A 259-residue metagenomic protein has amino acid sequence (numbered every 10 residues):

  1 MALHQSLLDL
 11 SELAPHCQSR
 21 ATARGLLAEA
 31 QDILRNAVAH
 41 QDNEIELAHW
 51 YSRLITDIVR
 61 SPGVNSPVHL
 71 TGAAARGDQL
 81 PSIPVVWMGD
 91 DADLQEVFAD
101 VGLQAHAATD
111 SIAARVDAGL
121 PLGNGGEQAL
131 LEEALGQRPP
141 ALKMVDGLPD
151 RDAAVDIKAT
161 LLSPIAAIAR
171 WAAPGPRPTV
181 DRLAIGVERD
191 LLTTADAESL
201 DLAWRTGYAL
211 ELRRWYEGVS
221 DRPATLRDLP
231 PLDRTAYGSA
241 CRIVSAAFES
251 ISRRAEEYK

Functional and structural regions predicted by a protein language model:
M1-S66: N-terminal regions immediately upstream of nucleotidyltransferase
S6-C17, A23, L27-A30, L34 (+6 more regions): Generic structural signal of hydrophobic/aromatic residues within well-ordered alpha-helices of folded domains
L34, G126-K259: Conserved nucleotidyltransferase catalytic core and NTase-mimicking acidic/glycine-rich helix/loop elements in nucleic
N36-I45, I83-M88, P149-A153: Glycine- and acidic
D42, S52-D91: Active-site nucleotide-donor binding segment shared across nucleotidyl transfer reactions
V59, G63, H69, R76 (+1 more regions): Conserved catalytic core of two-metal-ion nucleotidyltransferases
